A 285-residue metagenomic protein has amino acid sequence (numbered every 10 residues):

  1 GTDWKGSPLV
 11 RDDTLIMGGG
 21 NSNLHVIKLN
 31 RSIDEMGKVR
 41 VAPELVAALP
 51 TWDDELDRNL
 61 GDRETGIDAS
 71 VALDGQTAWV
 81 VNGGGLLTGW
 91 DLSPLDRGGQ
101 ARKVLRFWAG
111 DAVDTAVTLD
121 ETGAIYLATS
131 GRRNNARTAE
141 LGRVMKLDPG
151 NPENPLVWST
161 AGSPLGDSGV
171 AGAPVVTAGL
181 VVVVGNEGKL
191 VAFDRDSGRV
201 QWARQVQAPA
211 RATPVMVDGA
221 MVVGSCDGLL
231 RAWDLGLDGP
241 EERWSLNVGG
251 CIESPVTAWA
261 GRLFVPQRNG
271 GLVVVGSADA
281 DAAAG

Functional and structural regions predicted by a protein language model:
G1-K5, L9-G285: Extracytoplasmic/lumenal domain signature
